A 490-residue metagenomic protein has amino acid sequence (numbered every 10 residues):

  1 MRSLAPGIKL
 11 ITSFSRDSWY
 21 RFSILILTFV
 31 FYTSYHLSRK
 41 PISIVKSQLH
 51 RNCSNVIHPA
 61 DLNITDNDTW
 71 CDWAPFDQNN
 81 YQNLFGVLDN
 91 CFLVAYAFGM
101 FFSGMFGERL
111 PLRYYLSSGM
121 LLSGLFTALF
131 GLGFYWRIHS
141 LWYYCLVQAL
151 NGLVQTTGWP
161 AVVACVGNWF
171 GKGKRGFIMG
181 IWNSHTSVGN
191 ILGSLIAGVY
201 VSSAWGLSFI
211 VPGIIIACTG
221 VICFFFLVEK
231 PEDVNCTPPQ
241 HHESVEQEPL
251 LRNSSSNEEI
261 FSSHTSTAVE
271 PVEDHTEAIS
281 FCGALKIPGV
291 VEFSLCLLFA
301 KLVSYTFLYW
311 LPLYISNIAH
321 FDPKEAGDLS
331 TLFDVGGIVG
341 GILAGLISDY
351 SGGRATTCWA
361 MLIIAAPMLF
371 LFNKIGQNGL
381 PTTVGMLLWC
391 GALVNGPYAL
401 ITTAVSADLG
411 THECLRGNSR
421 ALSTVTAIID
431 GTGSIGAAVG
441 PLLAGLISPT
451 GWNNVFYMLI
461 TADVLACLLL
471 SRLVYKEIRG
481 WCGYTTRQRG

Functional and structural regions predicted by a protein language model:
M1-L37, I42-S43, R51, N55-F76 (+1 more regions): Cytosolic juxtamembrane N-terminal segment immediately preceding the first transmembrane helix of multi-pass
I42-I44, I287-I342, Y398-T403, V439-G440: Extracytoplasmic gate region of multi-pass secondary transporters
E108-M120, D349-I363: Cytoplasmic membrane-interface "Motif A"-like loop-to-helix N-cap segments of 12-TM Major Facilitator Superfamily
L121-I138, I363-Q377: C-terminal ends and interior cores of transmembrane alpha-helices in multi-pass membrane transporters/permeases
F126, S140-T157, L298, L380-G410: Hydrophobic core of transmembrane alpha-helices in multi-pass small-molecule transporters, especially MFS/SLC-type
C145-V188: Cytoplasmic helix-loop-helix junction between adjacent transmembrane helices in 12-TM secondary transporters
G176-S202, I216, F333-G337, A427-G440: Glycine-rich segments within core transmembrane alpha-helices of 12-TM secondary carriers
T186-V234: Helix-loop-helix hairpin linking two adjacent transmembrane segments in secondary transporters
